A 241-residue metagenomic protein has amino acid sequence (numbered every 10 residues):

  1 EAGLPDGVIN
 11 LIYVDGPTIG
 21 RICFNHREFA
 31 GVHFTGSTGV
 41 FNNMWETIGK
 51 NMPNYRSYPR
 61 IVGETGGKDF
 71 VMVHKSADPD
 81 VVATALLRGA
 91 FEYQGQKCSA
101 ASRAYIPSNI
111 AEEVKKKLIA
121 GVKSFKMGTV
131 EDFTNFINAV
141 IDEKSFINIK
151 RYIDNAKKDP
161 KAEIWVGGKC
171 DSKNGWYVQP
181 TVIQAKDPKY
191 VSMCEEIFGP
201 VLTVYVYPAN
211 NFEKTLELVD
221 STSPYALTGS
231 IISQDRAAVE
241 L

Functional and structural regions predicted by a protein language model:
E1, R236-L241: Short, intrinsically disordered, charge-balanced linker/junction segments flanking boundaries in proteins
E1-G20, M52: PLP-dependent aminotransferase-like
L11-V14, V73, V204-N210: Short acidic-hydrophobic, aromatic-tinged amphipathic segments that line or gate anion-handling sites
G16-R21, G36-V40: Beta-loop-alpha module in the N-terminal Rossmann-like domain of NAD(P)-dependent dehydrogenases, especially those
N25-R27, G31, S37-P188, A209-S221 (+1 more regions): ALDH superfamily catalytic-core signature
F29-V32, A226-G229: Short active-site oxyanion
M193: Short, solvent-exposed loop/beta-turn-alpha elements that line the ligand-binding surface or hinge of extracytoplasmic
P200: Glycine-rich nucleotide-phosphate-binding loops and adjacent flexible coil segments
